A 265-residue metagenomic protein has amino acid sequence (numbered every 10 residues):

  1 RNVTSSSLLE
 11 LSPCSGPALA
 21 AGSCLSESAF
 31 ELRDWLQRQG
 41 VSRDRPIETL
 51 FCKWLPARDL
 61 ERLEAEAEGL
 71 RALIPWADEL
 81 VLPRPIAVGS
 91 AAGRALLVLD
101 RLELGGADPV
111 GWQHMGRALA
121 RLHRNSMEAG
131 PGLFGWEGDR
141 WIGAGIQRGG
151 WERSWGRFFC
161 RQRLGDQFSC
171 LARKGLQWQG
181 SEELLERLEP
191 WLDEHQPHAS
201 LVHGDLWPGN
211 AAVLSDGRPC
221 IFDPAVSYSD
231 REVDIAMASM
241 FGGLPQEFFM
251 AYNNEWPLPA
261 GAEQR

Functional and structural regions predicted by a protein language model:
R1, R84-P85, A260: A structural signal for short, hydrophobic beta-strand segments that form beta-sheets in beta-rich/all-beta domains
R1-S42: ATP-binding glycine-rich phosphate-binding loop
L8-E10, T49-F51, L82, V98 (+2 more regions): Short hydrophobic-acidic sequence motifs that mark active-site Asp/Glu residues
C14-G16, R45-I47, G217: Glycine-centered tight beta-turn/hairpin loop motif at sheet-sheet or coil-to-beta transitions
R45-R157: ATP-binding pocket architecture of kinase catalytic cores
M127-V202, L214, N254-P257: An alpha-helical support segment within catalytic cores of ATP-dependent transferases
G149-W151, W155-C160, S169, H198-L201 (+1 more regions): Active-site Asp-x-Gly
